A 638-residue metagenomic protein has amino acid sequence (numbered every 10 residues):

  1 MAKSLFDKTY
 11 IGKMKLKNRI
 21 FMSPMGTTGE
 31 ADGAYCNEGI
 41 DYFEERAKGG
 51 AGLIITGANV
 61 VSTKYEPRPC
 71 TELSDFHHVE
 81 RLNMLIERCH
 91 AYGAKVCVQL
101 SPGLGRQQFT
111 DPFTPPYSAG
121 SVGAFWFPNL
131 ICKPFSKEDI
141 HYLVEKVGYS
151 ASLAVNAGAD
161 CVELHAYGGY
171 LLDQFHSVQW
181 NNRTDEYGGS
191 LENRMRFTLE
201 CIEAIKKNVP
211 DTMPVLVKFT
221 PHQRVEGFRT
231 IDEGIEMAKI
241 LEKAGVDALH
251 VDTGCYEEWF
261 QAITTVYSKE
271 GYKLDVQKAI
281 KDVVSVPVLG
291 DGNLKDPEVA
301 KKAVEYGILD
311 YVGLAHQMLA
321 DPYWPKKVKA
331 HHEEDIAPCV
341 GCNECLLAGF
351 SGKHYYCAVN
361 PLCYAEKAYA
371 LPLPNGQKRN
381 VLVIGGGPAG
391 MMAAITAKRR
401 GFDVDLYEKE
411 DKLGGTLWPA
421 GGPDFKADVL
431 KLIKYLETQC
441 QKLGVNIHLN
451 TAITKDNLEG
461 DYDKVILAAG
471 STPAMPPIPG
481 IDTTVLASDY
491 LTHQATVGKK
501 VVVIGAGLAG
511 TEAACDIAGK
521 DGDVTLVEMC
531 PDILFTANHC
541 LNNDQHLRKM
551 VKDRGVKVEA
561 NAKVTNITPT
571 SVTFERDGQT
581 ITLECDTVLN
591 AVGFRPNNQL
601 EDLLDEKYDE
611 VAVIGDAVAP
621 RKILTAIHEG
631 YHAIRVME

Functional and structural regions predicted by a protein language model:
M1-I384, P388, M392, T396-R399 (+2 more regions): Flavin-dependent oxidoreductase catalytic cores
E257-E258, M318-D321, K412-G414, D532-F535 (+1 more regions): Short gly/pro/ser/thr-enriched loop/turn and capping motifs at secondary-structure boundaries
V284, G307-I308, L443, D461 (+4 more regions): Short, structured coil segments at secondary-structure junctions
N375-E408, L449-D456, A468-I478, T483-H539 (+2 more regions): Rossmann-like dinucleotide/flavin-binding elements
D403-L443, T492, D516-A562: Rossmann-like dinucleotide-binding cores of NAD(P)H-dependent redox enzymes
K434-P473, T565-F574: Feature captures the FAD/FMN-dependent oxidoreductase FAD-binding
